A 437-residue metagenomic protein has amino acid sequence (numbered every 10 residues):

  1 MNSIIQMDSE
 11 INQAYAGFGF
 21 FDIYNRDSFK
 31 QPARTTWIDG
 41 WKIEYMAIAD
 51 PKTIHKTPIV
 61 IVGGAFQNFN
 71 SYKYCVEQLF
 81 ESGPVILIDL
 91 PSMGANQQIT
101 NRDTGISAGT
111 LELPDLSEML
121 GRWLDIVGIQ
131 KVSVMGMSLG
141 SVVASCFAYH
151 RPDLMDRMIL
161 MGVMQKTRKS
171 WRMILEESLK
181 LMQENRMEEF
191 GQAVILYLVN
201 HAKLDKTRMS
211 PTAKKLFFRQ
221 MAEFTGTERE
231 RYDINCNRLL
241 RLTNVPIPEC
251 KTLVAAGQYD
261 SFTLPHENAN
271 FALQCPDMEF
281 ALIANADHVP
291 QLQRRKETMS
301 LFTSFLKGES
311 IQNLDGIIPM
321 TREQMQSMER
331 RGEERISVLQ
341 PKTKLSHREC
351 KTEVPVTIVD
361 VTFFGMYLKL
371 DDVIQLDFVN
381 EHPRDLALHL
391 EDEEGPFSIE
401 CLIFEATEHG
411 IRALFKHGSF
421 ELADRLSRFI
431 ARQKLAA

Functional and structural regions predicted by a protein language model:
W41-Q98, R102: Conserved HGGG/HGGXW glycine-rich cap/lid loop of the alpha/beta-hydrolase fold
L87-M135: Active-site loop/oxyanion-hole signature of alpha/beta-hydrolase fold enzymes
Y149, R157-N185: Flexible "cap/lid" loop of the alpha/beta hydrolase fold
K169-W171, E189-P246: Conserved alpha/beta-hydrolase catalytic His-Asp/Glu region
P248, V254-A256: Short beta-strand/loop motif that positions the catalytic acidic residue of the alpha/beta-hydrolase fold
E279, E297, T303-V361, L370-D372 (+1 more regions): N-terminal helix initiation/capping motif
A286-M299: Catalytic histidine-centered segment of alpha/beta-hydrolase-like enzymes
G410-A437: C-terminal output/interaction extensions
